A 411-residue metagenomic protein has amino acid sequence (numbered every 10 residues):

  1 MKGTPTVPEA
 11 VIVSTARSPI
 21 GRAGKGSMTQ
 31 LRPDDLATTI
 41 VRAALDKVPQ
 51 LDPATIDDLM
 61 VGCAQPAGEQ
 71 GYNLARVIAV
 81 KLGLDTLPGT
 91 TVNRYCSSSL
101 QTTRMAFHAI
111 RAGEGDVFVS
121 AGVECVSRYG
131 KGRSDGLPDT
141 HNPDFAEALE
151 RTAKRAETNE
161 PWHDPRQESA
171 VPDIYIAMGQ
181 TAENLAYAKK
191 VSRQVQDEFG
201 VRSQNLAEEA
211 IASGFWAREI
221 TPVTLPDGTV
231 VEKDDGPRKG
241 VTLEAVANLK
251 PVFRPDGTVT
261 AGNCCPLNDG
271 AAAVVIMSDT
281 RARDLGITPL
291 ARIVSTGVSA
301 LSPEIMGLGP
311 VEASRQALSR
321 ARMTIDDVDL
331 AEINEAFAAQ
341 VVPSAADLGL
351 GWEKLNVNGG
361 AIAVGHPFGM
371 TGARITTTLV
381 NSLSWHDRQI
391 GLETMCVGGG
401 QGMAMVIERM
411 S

Functional and structural regions predicted by a protein language model:
K2-I78, L82, P88, T181-R193 (+4 more regions): Conserved active-site "lid/cap" helical segment
K2-P33, R155-P161, E244-L308, E312 (+6 more regions): Condensing-enzyme catalytic core mediating Claisen C-C bond formation in acyl metabolism
A16-P19, G62-P66, R94-S98, G122-Y129 (+6 more regions): Acidic, glycine-rich active-site loops and adjacent beta-strand->loop/helix elements that engage anionic groups
R17-P19, Q30-T39, Q50, T158 (+3 more regions): N-terminal extracellular/periplasmic Venus flytrap/periplasmic-binding protein-like
L31, C63-F118, D173-I176, G240-P266 (+3 more regions): Conserved catalytic cysteine-centered active-site region of acyl-thioester-dependent Claisen-condensing enzymes
V61, Q180-E183, T221, P226 (+1 more regions): Active-site pocket-lining segment
V117-N184: Flexible glycine-/small-residue-enriched beta->alpha junction loops that bind anionic phosphate/pyrophosphate groups
